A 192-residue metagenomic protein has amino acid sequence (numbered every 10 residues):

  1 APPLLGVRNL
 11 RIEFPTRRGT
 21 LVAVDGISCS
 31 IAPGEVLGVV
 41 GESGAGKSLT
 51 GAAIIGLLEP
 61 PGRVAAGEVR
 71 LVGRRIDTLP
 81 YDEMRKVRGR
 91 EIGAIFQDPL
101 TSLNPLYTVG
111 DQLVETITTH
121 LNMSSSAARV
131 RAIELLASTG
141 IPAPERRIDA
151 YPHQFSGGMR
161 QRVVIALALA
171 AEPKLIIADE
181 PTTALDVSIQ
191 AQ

Functional and structural regions predicted by a protein language model:
P3-L4, E13-G26, L57-V64, P80-M84 (+2 more regions): A short, flexible loop at the N-terminus of ABC-type nucleotide-binding domains that lies
V40-G41: The feature captures the beta-strand-to-loop junction immediately N-terminal to the Walker
V64-R75: Conserved ABC transporter NBD signature motif
R75, A127-R146: Conserved ABC ATPase "signature" region
G89, H153, A170-A171: Conserved signature/switch motifs of ABC ATPase nucleotide-binding domains
A170-K174, Q190: A short, proline-enriched helix->beta-strand linker immediately N-terminal to the Walker B motif in ABC-type P-loop
